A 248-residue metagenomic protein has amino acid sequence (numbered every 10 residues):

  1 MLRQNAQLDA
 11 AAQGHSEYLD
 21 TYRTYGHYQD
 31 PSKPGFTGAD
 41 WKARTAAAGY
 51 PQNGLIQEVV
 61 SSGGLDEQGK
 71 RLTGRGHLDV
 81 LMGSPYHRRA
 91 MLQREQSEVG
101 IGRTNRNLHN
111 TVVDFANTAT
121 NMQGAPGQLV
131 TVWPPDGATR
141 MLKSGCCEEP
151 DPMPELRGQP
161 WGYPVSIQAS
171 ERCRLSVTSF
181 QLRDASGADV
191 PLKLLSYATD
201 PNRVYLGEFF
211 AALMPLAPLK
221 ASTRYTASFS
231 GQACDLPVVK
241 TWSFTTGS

Functional and structural regions predicted by a protein language model:
M1-E171, L175-S186, T226-F229: Functional surface patches built around histidine and acidic residues
P150, P154-S248: Acidic, low-complexity Ser/Thr/Gly/Pro-rich repeat segments typical of extracellular/periplasmic and surface-exposed
